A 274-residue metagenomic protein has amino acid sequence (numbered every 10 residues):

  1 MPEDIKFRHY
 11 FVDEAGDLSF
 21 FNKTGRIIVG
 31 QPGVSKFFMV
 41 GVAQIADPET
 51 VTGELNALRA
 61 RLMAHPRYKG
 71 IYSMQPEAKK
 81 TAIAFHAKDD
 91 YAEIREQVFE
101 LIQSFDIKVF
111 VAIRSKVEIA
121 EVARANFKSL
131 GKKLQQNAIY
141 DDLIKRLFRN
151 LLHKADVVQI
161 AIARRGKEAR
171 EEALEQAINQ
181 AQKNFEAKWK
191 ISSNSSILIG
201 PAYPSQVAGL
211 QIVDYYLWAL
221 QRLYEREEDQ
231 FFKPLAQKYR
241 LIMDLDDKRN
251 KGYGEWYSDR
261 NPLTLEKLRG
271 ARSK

Functional and structural regions predicted by a protein language model:
M1-K274: Phosphate-ester processing/binding pockets and catalytic centers
